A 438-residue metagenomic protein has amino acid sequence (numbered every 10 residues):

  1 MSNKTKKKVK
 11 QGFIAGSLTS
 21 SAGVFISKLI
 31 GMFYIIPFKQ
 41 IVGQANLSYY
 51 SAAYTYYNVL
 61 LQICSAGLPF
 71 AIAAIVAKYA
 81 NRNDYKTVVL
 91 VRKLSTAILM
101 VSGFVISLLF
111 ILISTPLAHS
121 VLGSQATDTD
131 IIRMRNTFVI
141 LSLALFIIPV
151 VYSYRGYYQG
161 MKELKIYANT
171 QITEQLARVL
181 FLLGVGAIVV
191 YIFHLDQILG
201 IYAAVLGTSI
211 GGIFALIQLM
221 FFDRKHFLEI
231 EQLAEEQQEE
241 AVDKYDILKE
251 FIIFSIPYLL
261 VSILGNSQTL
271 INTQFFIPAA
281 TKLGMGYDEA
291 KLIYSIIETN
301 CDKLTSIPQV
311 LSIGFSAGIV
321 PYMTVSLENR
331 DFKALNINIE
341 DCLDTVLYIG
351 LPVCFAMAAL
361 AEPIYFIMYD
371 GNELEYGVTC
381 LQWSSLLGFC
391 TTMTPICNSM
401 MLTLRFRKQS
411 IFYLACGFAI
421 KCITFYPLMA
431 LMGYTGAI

Functional and structural regions predicted by a protein language model:
M1-F33, K86, L90, Q238-G265 (+2 more regions): N-terminal membrane topogenesis motif
K10-I14, S51, K86-V101, L109 (+6 more regions): Interfacial transmembrane-helix starts/ends
G12-K78, S107, I111, I256-P278: Signature of the first transmembrane helix
F38-V59, Q197, I201-V205, D246-F254 (+2 more regions): Interfacial/gating helices of multi-pass transporter permease domains
A66-N81, Q309-D331: Helix-loop junctions and terminal segments of transmembrane helices in multi-pass membrane transport/translocation
A118-I140, M357-T391: Interfacial segments at transmembrane-helix termini and the short loops linking adjacent helices
I147-Q171, L386-L414, P427: Membrane-interface junctions at transmembrane-helix termini in multi-pass inner-membrane proteins
K165, L176-F222, F418-I438: Membrane-interface helix-loop junctions in multi-pass transport and translocation proteins
